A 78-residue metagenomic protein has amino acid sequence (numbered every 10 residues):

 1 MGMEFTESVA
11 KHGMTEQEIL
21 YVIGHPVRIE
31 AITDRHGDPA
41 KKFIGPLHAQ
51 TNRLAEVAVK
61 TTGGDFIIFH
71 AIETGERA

Functional and structural regions predicted by a protein language model:
M1-A78: Ribonuclease/tRNase effector modules and their secretory precursors
